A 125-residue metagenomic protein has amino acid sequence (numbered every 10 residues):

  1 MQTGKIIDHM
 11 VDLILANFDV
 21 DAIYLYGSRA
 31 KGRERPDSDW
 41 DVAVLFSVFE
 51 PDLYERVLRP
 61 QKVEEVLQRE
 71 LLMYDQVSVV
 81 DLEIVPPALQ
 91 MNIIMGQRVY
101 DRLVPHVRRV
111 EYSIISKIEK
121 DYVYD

Functional and structural regions predicted by a protein language model:
M1-A22, K31-P36, F49-D125: Catalytic core of pol beta-like nucleotidyltransferases
S28: Conserved H-loop
S38-W40: Short, conserved active-site loops that position catalytic residues or coordinate cofactors/metal ions across diverse
A43-S47: Short hydrophobic/aromatic beta-strand micro-patches that form the beta-sheet surface supporting nucleotide- or nucleic
